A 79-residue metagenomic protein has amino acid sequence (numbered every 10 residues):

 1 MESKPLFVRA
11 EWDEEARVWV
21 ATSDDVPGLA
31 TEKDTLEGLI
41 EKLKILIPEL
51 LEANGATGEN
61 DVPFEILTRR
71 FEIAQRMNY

Functional and structural regions predicted by a protein language model:
M1-R9, E37-Y79: Short, charged, surface-exposed hinge/linker loops at domain edges that act as mobile lids or interdomain connectors
L6, D25-P27: Short amphipathic alpha-helical segments
E11-D25: Short aromatic-glycine-(Arg/Gly/Cys) micro-motifs in beta-strand/loop hairpins
V18-V20, T31, E41, G55: Short acidic, gly/pro-rich beta-turn/loop elements at beta-sheet edges and active-site/ligand-binding grooves
P27-G38: A short, exposed loop/beta-hairpin motif centered on an aromatic-Gly-Thr core
